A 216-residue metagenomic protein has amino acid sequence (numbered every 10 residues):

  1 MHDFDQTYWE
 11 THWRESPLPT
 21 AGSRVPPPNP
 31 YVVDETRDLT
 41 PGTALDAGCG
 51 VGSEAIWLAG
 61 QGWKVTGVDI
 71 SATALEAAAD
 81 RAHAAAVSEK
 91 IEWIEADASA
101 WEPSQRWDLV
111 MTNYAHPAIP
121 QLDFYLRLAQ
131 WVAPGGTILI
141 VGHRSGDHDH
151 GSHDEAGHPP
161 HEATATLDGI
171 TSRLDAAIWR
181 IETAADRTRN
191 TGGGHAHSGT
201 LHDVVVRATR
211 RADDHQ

Functional and structural regions predicted by a protein language model:
M1-L39: Conserved class I S-adenosyl-L-methionine
G42-G50: Conserved class I S-adenosyl-L-methionine
S71-T73: Conserved SAM/SAH-binding beta-strand->alpha-helix loop
A78-A79: Conserved SAM-binding loop
A86-A98: Conserved SAM-binding strand-loop segment of SAM-dependent methyltransferases
E102-L109: A short acidic, Gly/Pro-enriched loop at the edge of an enzyme's catalytic core that lines a small-molecule cofactor
P117-L128: A short, conserved alpha-helix within the catalytic core of class I
G135-H143: Conserved beta-strand signature within the Rossmann-like core of class I S-adenosyl-L-methionine
